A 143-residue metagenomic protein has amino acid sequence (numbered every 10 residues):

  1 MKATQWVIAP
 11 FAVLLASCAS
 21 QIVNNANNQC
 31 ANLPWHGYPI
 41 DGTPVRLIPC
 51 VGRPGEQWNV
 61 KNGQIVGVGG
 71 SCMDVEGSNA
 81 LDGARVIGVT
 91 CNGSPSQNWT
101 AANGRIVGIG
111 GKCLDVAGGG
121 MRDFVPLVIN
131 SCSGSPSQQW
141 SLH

Functional and structural regions predicted by a protein language model:
M1-Q5: Positively charged n-region of N-terminal signal peptides that target proteins for export
W6-L14: Sec-dependent N-terminal signal peptides
C18-H143: Lectin-like carbohydrate-binding module/patch detector with strong preference for beta-trefoil
